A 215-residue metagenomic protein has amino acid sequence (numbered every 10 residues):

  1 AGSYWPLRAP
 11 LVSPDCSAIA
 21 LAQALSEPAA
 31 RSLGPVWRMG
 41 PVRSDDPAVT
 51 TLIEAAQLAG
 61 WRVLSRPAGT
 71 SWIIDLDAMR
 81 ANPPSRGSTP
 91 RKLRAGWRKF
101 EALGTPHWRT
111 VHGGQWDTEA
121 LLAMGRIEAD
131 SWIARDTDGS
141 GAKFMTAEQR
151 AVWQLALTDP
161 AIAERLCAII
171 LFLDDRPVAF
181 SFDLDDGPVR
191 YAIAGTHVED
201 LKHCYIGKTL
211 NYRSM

Functional and structural regions predicted by a protein language model:
A1-S3, G40-H203: A conserved beta-strand-loop-helix scaffold within acyl/acetyltransferase catalytic domains
P6-R8, P35-W37, T70: Generic beta-strand structural signal
P6-S17, G195-Y205: A short, internal acetyl-CoA/4′-phosphopantetheine-binding micro-motif in the GNAT/acyltransferase core
R8, Q23-A30, T50-E54: A broadly conserved amphipathic alpha-helix scaffold signal in soluble, globular proteins
P14, S32, P160-A163: Short coil/turn helix-boundary motifs
C16-P28, K202-M215: Conserved acetyl-CoA-binding loop-helix of GNAT-fold acetyltransferases
P28-A29, W37-R43: Histidine-centered acyl-transfer/condensation active-site motif and its immediate structural neighborhood
R31-V36, L166: Short, high-confidence coil segments that cap the C-terminus of an alpha-helix and link into the following beta-strand
